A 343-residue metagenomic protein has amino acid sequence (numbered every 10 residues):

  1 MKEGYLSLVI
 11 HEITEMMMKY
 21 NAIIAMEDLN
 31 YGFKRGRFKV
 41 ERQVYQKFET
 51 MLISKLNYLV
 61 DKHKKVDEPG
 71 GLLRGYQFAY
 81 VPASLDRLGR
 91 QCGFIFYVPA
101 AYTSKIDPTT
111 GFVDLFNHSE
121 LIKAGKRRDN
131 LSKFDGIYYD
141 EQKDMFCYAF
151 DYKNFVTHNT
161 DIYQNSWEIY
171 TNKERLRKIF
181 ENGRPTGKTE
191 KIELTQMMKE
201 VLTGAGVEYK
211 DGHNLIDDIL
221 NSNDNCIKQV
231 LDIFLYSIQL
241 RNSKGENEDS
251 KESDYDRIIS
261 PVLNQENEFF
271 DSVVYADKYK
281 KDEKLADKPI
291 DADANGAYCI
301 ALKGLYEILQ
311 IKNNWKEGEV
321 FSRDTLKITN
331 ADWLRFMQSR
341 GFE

Functional and structural regions predicted by a protein language model:
M1-E343: Positively charged, helix-rich recognition surfaces that bind polyanionic ligands
